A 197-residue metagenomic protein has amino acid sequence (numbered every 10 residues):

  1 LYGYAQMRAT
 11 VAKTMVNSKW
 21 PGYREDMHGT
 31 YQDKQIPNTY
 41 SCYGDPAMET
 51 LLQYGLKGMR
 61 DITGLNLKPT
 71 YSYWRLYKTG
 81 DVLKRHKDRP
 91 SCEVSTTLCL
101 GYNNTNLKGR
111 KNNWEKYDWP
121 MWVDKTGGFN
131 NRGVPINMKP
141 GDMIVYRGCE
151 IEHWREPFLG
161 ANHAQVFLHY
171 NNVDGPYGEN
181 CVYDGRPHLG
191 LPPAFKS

Functional and structural regions predicted by a protein language model:
L1-T63: Non-heme Fe(II)/2-oxoglutarate
R60, G64-L65, G101-T105: Short helix-capping and hinge/turn segments at secondary-structure transitions, especially at repeat and domain
G64-Y73: A short coil-to-beta-strand element that immediately follows conserved catalytic motifs
L76: Conserved active-site beta-strand element of glycosyltransferases/polysaccharide synthases
T79-E150, W154, N162-V166, N172-P187: Catalytic core of non-heme Fe(II) oxygenases with the double-stranded beta-helix
G185-S197: C-terminal helix/juxtamembrane-tail motif
